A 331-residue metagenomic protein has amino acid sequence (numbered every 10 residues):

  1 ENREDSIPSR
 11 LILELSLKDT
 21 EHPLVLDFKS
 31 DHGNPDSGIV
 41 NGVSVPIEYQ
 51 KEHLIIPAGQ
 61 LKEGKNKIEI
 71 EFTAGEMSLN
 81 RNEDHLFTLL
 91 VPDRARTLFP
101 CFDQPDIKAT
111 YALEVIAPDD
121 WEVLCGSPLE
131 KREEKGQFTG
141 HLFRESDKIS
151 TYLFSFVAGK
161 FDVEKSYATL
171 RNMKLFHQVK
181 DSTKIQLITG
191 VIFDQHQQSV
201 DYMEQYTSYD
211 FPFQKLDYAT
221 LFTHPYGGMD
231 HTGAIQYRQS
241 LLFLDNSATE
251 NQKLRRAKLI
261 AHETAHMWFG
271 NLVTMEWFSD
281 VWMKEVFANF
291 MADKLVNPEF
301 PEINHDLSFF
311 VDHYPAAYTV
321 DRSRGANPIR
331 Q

Functional and structural regions predicted by a protein language model:
E1-Q214: Acidic/His-enriched low-complexity segments
F143, F176-Q331: Hydrophobic alpha-helical and helix-loop surface patches within well-folded domains that function as non-catalytic
